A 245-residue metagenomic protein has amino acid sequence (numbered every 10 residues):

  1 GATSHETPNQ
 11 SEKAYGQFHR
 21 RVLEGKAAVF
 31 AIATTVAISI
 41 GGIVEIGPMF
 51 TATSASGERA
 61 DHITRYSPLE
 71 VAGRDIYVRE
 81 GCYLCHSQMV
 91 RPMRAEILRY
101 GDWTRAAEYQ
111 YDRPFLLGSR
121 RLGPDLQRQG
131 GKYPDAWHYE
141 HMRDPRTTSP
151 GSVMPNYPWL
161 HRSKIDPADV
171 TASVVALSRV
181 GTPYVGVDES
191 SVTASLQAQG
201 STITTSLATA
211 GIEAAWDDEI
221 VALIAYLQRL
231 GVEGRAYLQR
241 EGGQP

Functional and structural regions predicted by a protein language model:
A2-Y66, V185-V187, S191-Q199, Y226-P245: Post-cleavage N-terminal segment of exported redox proteins
H5, H19, H62, H86 (+2 more regions): Histidine (H) residue identity feature
S11-A28, R79-M89, P114-G123: Charged, low-complexity, helix/coiled-coil-prone segments
F30-I40, L98-I220: Electron-transfer interface patches adjacent to heme c in soluble/periplasmic c-type cytochromes and di-/multiheme
G47-S54, E80-L84, M89-M93, P145-R146 (+1 more regions): A generic secondary-structure signal for well-formed alpha-helical elements
T53-V78, V90-M93, I97, L122-P124 (+3 more regions): Electrostatic cytochrome c docking/interface patches
G73, R79-Q88, H138, L223 (+1 more regions): The canonical Cys-X-X-Cys-His
C85, G151-Y157, G234-G243: Surface-exposed patches in mature extracellular/periplasmic domains of secreted proteins
